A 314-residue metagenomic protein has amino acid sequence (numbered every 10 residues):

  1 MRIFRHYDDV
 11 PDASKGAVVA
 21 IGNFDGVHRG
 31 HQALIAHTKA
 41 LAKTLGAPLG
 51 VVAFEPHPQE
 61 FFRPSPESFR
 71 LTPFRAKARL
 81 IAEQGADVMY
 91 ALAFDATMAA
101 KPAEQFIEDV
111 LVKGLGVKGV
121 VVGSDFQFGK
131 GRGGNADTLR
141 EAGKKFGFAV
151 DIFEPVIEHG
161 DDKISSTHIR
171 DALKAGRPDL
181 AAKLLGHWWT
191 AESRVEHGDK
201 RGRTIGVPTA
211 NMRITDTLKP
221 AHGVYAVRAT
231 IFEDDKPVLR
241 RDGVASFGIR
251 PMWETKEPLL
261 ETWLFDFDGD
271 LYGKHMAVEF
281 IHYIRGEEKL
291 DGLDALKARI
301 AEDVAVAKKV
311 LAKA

Functional and structural regions predicted by a protein language model:
F4-V10: Short acidic low-complexity segments
P11-P73: N-terminal catalytic cores of NTP/NDP-binding nucleotidyl/phosphoryl-transfer enzymes
H28, I81, V120, A181 (+2 more regions): Residue-level signal for inorganic ion chemistry
F54, F94, P155: Cofactor-binding loop segments of dinucleotide-utilizing enzymes, especially the Rossmann-like FAD- and NAD(P)+-binding
E60-F146: N-terminal Rossmann-like or analogous alpha/beta NTP/dinucleotide-binding catalytic cores that position adenine
E141-G248: Glycine-rich, Lys/Arg-enriched anion-binding loops that position phosphate/diphosphate groups for phosphoryl
G198-A314: Phosphate/ribose-recognition catalytic cores of enzymes acting on nucleotide-derived substrates
